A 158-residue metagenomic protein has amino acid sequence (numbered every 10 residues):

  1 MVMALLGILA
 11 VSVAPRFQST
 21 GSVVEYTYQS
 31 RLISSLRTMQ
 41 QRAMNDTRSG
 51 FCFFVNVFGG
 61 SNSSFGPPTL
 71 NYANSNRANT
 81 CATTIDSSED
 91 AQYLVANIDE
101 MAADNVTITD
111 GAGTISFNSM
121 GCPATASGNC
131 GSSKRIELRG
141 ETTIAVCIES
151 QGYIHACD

Functional and structural regions predicted by a protein language model:
M1-F17: N-terminal single-pass transmembrane signal-anchor helix
S22-G50: Membrane-proximal N-terminal amphipathic helix
G50-S119: Type IV pilin-like appendage domain
M120-C122, E141-D158: Low-complexity, S/T/G/P-rich flexible repeat/linker segments used as non-globular hinges and stalks within
G131-G140: Short conserved beta-strand and strand-loop elements enriched in small hydrophobics with frequent Asp/Gly
